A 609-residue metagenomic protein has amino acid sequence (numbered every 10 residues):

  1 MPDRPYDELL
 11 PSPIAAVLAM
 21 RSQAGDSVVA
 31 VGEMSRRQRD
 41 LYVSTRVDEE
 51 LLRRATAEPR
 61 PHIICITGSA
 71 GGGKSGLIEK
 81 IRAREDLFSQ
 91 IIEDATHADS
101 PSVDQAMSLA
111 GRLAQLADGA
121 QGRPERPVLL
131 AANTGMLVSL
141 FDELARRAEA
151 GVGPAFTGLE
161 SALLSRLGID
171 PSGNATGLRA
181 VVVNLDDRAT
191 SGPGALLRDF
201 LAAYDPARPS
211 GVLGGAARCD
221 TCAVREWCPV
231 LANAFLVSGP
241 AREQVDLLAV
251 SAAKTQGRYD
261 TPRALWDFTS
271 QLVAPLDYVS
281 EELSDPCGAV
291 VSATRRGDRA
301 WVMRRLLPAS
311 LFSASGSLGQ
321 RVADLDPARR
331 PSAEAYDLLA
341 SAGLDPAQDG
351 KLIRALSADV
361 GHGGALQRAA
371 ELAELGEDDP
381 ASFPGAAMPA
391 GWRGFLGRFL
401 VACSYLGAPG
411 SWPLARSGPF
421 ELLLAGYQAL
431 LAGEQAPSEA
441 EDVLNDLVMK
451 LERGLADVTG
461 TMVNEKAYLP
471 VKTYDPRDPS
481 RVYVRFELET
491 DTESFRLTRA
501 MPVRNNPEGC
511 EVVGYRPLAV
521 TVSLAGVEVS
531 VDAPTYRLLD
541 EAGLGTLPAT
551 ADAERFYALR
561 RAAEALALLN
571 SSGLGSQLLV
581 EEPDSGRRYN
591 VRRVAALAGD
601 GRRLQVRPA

Functional and structural regions predicted by a protein language model:
M1-P61, E421-L422, A440-V443, L447 (+3 more regions): A short, basic N-terminal segment
A57-L77: Walker A/P-loop nucleotide-binding motif
K74, L137-D142, S191-P193: Switch/connector loops and helix/strand junctions flanking conserved nucleotide-binding motifs in nucleotide-processing
S75-L87: P-loop NTPase Walker A phosphate-binding motif
L87-E143: Conserved nucleotide-sensing/catalytic segment adjacent to the nucleotide-binding pocket in NTP-handling enzymes
A162-T221: Conserved small helical "lid"/interfacial subdomain of P-loop NTPases
Y204-Y483: Extended alpha-helical coiled-coil/bundle linker/stalk regions that scaffold oligomerization and domain organization
G391-A609: C-terminal domain/tail detector
